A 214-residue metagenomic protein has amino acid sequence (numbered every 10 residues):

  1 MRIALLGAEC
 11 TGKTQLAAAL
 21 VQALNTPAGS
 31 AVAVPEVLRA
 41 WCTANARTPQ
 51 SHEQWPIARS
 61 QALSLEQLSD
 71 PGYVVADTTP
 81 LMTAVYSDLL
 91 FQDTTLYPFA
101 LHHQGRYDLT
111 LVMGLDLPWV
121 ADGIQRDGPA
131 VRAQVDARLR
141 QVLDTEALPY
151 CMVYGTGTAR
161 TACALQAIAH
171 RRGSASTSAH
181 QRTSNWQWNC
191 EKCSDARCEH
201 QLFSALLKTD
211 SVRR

Functional and structural regions predicted by a protein language model:
L5: Hydrophobic anchor at the beta1->P-loop junction of P-loop NTPases
E9: The conserved Walker
K13: Conserved lysine of the Walker
L16: Hydrophobic positions on the alpha1 helix immediately C-terminal to the Walker A/P-loop
V21-E66: Conserved substrate/cofactor phosphate-moiety recognition/catalytic segment in nucleotide-dependent phosphotransferases
P56-G105, V112, Q125: Glycine-rich phosphate-binding loop used to anchor ATP phosphates in small-molecule kinases, encompassing both
F91-T156, R172: A glycine- and Lys/Arg-enriched "phosphate-lid" helix/loop adjacent to the NTP-binding pocket of small-molecule kinases
P149-C151, T158-A159, Q166-R214: C-terminal accessory "lid"/substrate-recognition subdomains
